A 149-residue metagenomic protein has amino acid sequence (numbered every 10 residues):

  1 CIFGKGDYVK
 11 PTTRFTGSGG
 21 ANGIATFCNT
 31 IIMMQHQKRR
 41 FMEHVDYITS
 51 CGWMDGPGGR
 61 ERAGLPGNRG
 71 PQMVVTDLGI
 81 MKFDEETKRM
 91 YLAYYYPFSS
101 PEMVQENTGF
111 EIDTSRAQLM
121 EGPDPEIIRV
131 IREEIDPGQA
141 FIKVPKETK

Functional and structural regions predicted by a protein language model:
C1-A117, E121-P123: Conserved phosphate- and dinucleotide-binding cores of soluble alpha/beta proteins, encompassing both enzyme active
A117-K149: Acidic/aromatic/glycine-rich contiguous surface patches that form carbohydrate-binding/processing clefts and analogous
